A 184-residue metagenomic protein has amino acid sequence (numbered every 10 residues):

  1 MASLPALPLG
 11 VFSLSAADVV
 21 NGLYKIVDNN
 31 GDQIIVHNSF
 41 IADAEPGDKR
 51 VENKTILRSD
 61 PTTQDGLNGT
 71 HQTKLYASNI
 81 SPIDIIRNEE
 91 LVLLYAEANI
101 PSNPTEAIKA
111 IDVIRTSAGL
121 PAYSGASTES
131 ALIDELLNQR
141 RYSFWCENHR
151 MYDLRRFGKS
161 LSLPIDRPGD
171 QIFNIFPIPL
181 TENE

Functional and structural regions predicted by a protein language model:
M1-D32, A42-E184: Acidic/polar-rich alpha-helix caps and helix-coil junctions
V36: Active-site PLP attachment segment
